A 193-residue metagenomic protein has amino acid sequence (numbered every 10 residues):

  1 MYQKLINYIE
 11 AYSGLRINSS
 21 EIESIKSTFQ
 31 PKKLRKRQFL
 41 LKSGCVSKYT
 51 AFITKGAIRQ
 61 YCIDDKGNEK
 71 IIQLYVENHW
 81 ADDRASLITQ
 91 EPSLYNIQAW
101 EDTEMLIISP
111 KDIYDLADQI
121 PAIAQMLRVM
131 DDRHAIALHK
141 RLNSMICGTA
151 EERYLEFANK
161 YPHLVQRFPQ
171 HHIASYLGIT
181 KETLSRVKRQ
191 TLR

Functional and structural regions predicted by a protein language model:
M1-Q30: Cyclic nucleotide-binding regulatory module and flanking cytosolic helices
S13, F39-A99: Cyclic nucleotide-binding regulatory domains
G14-I17, T50, E104, C147: Localized chelating/binding microdomains that coordinate divalent metal ions or stabilize phosphate-bearing
K32, A51, Q73, Q98 (+3 more regions): Residues that recognize and position ribonucleotide moieties
Y61, D83-R84, D115-L116, F157 (+1 more regions): Residues that scaffold the ATP/ADP-binding catalytic core of kinase and kinase-like folds
S93, D112-T149, R153: A small-molecule sensor/coupling module
G148-R193: Phosphate-/nucleic-acid-contacting segments
